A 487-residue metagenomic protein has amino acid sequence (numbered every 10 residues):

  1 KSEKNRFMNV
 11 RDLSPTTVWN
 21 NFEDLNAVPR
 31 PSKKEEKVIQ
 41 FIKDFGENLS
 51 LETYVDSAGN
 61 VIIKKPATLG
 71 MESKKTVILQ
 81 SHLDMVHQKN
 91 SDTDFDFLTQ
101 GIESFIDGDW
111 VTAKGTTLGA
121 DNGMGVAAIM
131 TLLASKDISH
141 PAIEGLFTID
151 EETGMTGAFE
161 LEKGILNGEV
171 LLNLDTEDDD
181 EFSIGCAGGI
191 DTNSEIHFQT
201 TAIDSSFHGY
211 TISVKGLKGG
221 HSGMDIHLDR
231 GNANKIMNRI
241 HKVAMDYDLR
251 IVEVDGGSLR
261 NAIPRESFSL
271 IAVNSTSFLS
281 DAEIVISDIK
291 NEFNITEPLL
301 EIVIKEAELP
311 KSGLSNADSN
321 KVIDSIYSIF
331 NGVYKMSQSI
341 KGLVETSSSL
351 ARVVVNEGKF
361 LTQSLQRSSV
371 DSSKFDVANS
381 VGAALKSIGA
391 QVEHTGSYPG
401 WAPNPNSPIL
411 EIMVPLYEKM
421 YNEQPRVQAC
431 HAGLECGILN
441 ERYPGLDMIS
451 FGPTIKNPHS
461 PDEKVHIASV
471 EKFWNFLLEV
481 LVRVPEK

Functional and structural regions predicted by a protein language model:
N9-W110: Acidic/His- and Gly-rich active-site-bordering loop/insert found across diverse amide/peptide-bond hydrolases
P15-V18, E345-G358, L365, Q424-E479: Zn-dependent metallopeptidase/amidohydrolase metal-coordination segment
M71-T153, A158-E162, G168-E169, N316 (+4 more regions): Active-site metal-coordination/substrate-binding segment of hydrolases, especially metallo-dependent peptidases
D107-T112, E152-T153, E160-R367: Midchain, well-structured core segments that form catalytic/ion-binding scaffolds
G164, R230-Y247, F278, D318-Y327 (+4 more regions): His/Asp/Glu-rich mid-to-C-terminal helical/loop segments that flank catalytic regions of hydrolases
D225, N232-K235, R239-V254, P403-L446: Active-site-adjacent substrate-binding region of metalloamidase/peptidase-like peptide-processing proteins
L343-A432: Substrate-recognition/cap regions that form aromatic- and gly/pro-loop-enriched pockets for small-molecule ligands
